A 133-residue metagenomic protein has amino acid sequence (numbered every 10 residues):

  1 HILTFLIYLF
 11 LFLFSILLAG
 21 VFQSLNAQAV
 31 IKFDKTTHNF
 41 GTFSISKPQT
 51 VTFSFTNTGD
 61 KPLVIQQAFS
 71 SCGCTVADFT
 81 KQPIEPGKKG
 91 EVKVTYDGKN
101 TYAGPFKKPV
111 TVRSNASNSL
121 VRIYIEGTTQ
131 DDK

Functional and structural regions predicted by a protein language model:
H1-V30: Bacterial Sec-dependent N-terminal signal peptides
L25-S54, T58-K61, S117-K133: Long, low-complexity ectodomains and other extracytoplasmic segments of secretory-pathway proteins
V30, D60-E91: Surface-exposed binding patches on compact interaction domains or structured appendages
G41-S46, P83-I84, N100: Short, solvent-exposed beta-strand/turn "edge" segments of beta-rich domains on protein surfaces
T50, E91, K107-P109: Short, conserved beta-strand segments of beta-strand-rich sandwich/propeller modules, principally
V92-N100: Short, hydrophobic beta-strand segments
D97, R113-N115: Beta-strand-rich extracellular modules
N100-K107: Short glycine/proline/serine/threonine-rich loop/turn segments at secondary-structure transition edges
